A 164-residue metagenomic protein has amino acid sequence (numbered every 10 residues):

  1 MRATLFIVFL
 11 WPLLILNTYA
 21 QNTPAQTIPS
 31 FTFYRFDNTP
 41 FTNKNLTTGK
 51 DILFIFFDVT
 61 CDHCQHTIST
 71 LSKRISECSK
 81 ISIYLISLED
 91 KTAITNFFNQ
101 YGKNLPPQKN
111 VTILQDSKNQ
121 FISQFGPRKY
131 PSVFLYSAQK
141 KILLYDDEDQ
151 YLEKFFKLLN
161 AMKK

Functional and structural regions predicted by a protein language model:
M1-T27: Bacterial Sec-dependent N-terminal signal peptides
T18-K44: N-terminal "domain-start" segment that seeds a small globular fold
F31, V133-F134: Generic short beta-strand
N43-Q65, L71: Short active-site neighborhood of thiol/selenol oxidoreductases, capturing the structured segment around
Q65-K103, Q120-I122: Structural microenvironment flanking redox-active thiols in thiol-disulfide oxidoreductases
E77, K129, L135-K164: Thiol-/selenol-based redox modules, centered on thioredoxin-like and closely related oxidoreductase domains
Y101-Y130: Short, internal strand/loop/helix patches that form the active-site neighborhood or redox-interaction surface
